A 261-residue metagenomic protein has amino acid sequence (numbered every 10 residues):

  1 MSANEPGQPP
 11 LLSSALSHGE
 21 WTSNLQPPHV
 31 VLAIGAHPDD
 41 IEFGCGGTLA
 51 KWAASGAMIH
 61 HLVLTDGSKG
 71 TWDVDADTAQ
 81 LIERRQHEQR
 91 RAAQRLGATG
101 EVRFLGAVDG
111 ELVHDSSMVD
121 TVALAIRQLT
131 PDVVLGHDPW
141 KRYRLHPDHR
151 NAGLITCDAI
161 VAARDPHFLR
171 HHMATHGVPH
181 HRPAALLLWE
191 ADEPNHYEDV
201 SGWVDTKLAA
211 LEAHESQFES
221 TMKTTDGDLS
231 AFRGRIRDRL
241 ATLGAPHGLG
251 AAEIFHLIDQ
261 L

Functional and structural regions predicted by a protein language model:
S2-L129, H256: Active-site rim/loop-helix segments in enzyme catalytic domains that contact anionic ligands
S2-L32, V113-L261: Metal-dependent de-N-acetylase/amidase catalytic core
